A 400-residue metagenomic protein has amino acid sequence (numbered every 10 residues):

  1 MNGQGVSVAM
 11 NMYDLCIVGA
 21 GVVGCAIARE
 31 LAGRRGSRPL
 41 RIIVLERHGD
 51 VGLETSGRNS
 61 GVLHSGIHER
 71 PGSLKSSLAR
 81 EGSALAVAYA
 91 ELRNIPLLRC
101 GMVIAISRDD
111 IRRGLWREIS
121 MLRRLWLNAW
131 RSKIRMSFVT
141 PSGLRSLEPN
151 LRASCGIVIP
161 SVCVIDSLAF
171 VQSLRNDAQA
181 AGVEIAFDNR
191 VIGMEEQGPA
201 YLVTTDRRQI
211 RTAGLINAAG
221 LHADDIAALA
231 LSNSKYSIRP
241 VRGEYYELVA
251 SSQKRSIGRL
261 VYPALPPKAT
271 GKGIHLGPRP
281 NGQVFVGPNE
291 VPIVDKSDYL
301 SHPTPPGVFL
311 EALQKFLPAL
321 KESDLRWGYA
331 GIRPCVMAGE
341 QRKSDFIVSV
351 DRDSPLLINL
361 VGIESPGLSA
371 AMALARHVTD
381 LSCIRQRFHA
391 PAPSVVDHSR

Functional and structural regions predicted by a protein language model:
G5, A9, Y13, F138 (+2 more regions): C-terminal lid/capping helical subdomain adjacent to the catalytic/cofactor pocket in oxidative enzymes
M10-V23: Beta1/beta-strand and adjacent pyrophosphate-binding region of the FAD-binding site in flavoprotein oxidoreductases
C16-V18, I210-H222, A375: Short hydrophobic core segments
E30, N94-L98, Q209, A219-P355: Active-site substrate-recognition segment that forms the wall of the catalytic cavity or substrate channel
A32-G57: Glycine-rich FAD pyrophosphate-binding loop
G61-G143, L147, A153, G271-I274: Dinucleotide-binding Rossmann-like beta1-alpha1 core, especially the glycine-rich loop that anchors the ADP
P71-E81, R108-M121, I157-N176, L300-P305 (+2 more regions): Short beta-strand to alpha-helix junction loop
I157-G214, M372: Helical element adjacent to the flavin cofactor pocket in flavoenzyme catalytic cores
